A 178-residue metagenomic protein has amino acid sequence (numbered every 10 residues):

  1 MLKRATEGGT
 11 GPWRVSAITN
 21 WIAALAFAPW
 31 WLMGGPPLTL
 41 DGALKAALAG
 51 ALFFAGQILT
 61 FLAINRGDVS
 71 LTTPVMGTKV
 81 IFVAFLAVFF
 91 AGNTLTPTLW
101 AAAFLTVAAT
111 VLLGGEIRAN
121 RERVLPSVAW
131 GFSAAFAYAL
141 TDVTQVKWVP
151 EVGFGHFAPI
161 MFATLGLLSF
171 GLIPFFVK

Functional and structural regions predicted by a protein language model:
M1-T6: N-terminal signal-anchor/start-transfer transmembrane helix
E7-R14, L59-V75, P150-F157: Structural motif at transmembrane-helix junctions in multi-pass transporters
I18, F27-L59, M76, P126-F136 (+1 more regions): Loop-to-transmembrane-helix transition segments
I22, F27, T78, F82-V88 (+1 more regions): Hydrophobic transmembrane alpha-helices of multi-pass small-molecule transport proteins
A28-L32, V88-F89, V111, F170-P174: Membrane-embedded alpha-helical segments of multi-pass transporters/permeases
P36-F53, A91-A108, F132, V152-L168: Structural signature of hydrophobic alpha-helical transmembrane segments
V124-H156: Selected transmembrane alpha-helices and immediately adjacent juxtamembrane segments of polytopic inner-membrane
